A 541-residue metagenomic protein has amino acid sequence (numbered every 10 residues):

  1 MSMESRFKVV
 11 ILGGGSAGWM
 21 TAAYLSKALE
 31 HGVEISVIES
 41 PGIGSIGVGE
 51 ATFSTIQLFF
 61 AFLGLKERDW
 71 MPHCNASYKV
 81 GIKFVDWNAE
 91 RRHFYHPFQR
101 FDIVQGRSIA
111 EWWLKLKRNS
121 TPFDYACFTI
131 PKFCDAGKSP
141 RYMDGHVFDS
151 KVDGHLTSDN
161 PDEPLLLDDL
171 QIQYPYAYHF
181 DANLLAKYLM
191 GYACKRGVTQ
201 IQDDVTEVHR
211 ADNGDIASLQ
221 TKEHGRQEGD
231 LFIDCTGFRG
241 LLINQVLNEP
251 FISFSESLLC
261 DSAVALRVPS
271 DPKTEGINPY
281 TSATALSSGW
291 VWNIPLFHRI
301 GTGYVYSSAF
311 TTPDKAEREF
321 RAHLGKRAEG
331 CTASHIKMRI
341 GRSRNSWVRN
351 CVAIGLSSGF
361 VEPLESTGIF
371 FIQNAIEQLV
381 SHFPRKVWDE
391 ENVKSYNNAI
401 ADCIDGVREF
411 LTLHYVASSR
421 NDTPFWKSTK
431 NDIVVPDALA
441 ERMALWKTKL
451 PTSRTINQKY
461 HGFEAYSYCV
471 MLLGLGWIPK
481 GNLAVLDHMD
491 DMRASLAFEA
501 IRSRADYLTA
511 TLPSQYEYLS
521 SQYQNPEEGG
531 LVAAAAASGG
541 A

Functional and structural regions predicted by a protein language model:
E4-G15: Beta1/beta-strand and adjacent pyrophosphate-binding region of the FAD-binding site in flavoprotein oxidoreductases
G18: N-terminal Rossmann-fold NAD(P) dinucleotide-binding loop
S26-V48: Glycine-rich FAD pyrophosphate-binding loop
V48-D144: Dinucleotide-binding Rossmann-like beta1-alpha1 core, especially the glycine-rich loop that anchors the ADP
L167-A316, I376: Predominantly flavin-linked oxidoreductase catalytic cores and closely associated redox partners
A285-K337, S357-F371, H382-D389: Conserved FAD/dinucleotide-binding core of flavoprotein oxidoreductases
H335-A353, G359: FAD-binding beta-loop-beta segment adjacent to the flavin cofactor pocket
S381-S538: Long, low-complexity C-terminal extensions of enzymes
